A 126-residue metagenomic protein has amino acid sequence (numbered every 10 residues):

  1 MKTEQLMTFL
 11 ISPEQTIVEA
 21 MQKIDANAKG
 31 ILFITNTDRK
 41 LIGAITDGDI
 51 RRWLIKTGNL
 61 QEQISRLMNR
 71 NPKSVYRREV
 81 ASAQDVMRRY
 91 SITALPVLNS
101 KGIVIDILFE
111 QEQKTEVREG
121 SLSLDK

Functional and structural regions predicted by a protein language model:
M1, S100-K101, I105-K126: Phosphate/pyrophosphate-recognition segments in soluble nucleotide-handling domains
M1-F9, L60-P72: Bateman (tandem CBS) regulatory domains
K2-L6, E14, D38, I45-G48 (+1 more regions): N-terminal start-of-chain detector that recognizes signal peptides and the immediate post-cleavage beginning
Q5, A28-K29, L124: A structure-centric signal for secondary-structure junctions around beta-strands
F9-K29, T35, L54, K73-I92 (+2 more regions): The conserved cystathionine-beta-synthase
I24-N27, L32-D49, M87, L95-E112: A glycine-centered beta-loop-beta connector
A44, G58-Q61, R77: Non-catalytic, surface-exposed connector residues within folded enzymatic/regulatory domains
D49-I64, E112-S123: A short, polar/charged loop-to-alpha-helix boundary motif
